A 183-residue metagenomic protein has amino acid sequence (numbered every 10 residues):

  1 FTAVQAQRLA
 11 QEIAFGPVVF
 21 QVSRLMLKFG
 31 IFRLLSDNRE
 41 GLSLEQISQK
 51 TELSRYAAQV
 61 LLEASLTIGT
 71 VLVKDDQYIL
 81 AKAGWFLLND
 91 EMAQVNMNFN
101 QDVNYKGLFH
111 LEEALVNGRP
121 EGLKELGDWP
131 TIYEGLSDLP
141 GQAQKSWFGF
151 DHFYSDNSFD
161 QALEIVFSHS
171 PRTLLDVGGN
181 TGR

Functional and structural regions predicted by a protein language model:
V4-S36, Q49-K50, Y56-R172: Conserved Class I S-adenosyl-L-methionine-dependent methyltransferase catalytic core
E40: Flexible coil/turn residues that form the inter-helical turn or adjacent wing/linker of helix-turn-helix
S43-T51: A short acidic, leucine-rich amphipathic alpha-helix
S170-N180: Conserved class I S-adenosyl-L-methionine
R183: Conserved SAM/SAH-binding loop-helix junction of Class I S-adenosyl-L-methionine-dependent methyltransferases
